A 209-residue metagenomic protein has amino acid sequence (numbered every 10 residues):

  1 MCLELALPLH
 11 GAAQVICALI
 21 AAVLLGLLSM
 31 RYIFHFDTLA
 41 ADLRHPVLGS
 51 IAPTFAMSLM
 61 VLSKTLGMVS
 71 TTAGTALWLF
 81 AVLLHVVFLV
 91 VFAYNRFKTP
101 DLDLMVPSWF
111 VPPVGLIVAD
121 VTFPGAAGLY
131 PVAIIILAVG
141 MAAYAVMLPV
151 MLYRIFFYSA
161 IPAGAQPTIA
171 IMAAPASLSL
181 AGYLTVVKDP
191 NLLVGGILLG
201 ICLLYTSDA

Functional and structural regions predicted by a protein language model:
M1, Q14-C17, F36-V61, W78-A81 (+3 more regions): Juxtamembrane helix-loop boundaries in multi-pass membrane proteins
C2-H10, T65-A73, T122-A133, L184-L193: Helix-coil boundary and interhelical linker segments in multi-pass alpha-helical membrane proteins
A13-V23, A73-H85, A133-Y144, L193-I201: Structural signature of hydrophobic alpha-helical transmembrane segments
L19-Y32, H85-F92: Central hydrophobic cores of alpha-helical transmembrane segments in multi-pass inner-membrane proteins across all
G115-F156: Loop-centered beta-sheet repeat module
M141-G200: Aromatic-anchored, glycine/proline-accented short structural segments that stabilize local strand-turns or short
Y205-A209: Conserved small/polar residues in nucleotide/adenosyl-binding loops
